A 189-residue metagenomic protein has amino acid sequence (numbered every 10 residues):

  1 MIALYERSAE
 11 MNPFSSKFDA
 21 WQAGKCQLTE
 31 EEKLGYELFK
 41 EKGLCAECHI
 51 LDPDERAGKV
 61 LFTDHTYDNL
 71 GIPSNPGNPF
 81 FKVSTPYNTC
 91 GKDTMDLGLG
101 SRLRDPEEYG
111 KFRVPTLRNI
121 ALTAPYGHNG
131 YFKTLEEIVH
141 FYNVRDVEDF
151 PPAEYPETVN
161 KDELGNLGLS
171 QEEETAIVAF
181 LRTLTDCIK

Functional and structural regions predicted by a protein language model:
M1-K33, E37, I50-E55, K161-K189: Post-cleavage N-terminal segment of exported redox proteins
F14-K133, E137-F141, D149-P151: Short glycine/threonine-rich turn/loop motifs
T116-K189: Extracellular low-complexity, Gly/Ser/Thr-rich intrinsically disordered linkers and protease-sensitive activation/hinge
